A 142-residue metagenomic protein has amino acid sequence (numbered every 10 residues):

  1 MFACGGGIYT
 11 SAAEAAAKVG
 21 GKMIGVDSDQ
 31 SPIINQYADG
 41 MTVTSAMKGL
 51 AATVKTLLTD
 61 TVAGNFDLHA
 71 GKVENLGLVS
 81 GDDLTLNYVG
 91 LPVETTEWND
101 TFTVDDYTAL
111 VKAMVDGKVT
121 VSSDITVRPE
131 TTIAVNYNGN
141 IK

Functional and structural regions predicted by a protein language model:
M1-K142: A residue-level marker of the well-folded mature domains of exported/periplasmic proteins
